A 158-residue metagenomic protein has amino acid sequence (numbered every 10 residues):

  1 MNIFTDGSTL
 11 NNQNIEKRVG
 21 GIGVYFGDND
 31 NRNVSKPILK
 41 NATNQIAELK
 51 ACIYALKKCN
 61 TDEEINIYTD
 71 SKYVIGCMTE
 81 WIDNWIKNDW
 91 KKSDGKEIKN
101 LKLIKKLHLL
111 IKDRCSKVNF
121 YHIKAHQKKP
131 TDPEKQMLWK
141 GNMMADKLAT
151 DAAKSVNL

Functional and structural regions predicted by a protein language model:
M1-I46, K50, K57-C59, M143-L158: RNase H-like nuclease fold core
T5-I15, Y54-G141: RNase H catalytic domain
